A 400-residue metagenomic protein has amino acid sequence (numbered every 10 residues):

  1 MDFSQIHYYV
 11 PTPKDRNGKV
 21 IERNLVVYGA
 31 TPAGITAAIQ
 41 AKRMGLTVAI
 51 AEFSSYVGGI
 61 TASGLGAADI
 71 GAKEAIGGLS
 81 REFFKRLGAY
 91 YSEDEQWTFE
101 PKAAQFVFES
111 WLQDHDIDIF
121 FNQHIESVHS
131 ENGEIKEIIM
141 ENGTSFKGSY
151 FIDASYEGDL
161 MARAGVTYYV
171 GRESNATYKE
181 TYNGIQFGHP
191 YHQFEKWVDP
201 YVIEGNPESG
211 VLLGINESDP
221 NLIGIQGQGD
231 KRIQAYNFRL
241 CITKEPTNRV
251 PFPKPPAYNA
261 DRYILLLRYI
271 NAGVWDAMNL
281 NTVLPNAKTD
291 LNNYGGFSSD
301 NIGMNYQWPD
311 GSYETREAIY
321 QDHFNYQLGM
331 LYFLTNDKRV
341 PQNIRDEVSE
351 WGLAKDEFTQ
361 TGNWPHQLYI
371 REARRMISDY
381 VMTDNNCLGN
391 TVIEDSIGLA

Functional and structural regions predicted by a protein language model:
D2-Y8, T12, N17, T144-Y150 (+1 more regions): Flavin (FAD/FMN)-binding glycine-rich loop and adjacent Rossmann-like elements that form
F3-S4, K14, V20-E22, Q40 (+4 more regions): Conserved N-terminal/central alpha/beta ligand/cofactor-binding core
N17-T31: Beta1/beta-strand and adjacent pyrophosphate-binding region of the FAD-binding site in flavoprotein oxidoreductases
R23-N24, K136, S149: Conserved acidic residues
V26, D69-A72, E93-T98, K147 (+1 more regions): Second-shell loop/turn segments in exported
G34: N-terminal Rossmann-fold NAD(P) dinucleotide-binding loop
H115, F121, E134, R232-Y236 (+1 more regions): Residues that flank catalytic or metal-binding motifs in active/ligand-binding sites
H129-S145: Conserved beta-strand-loop-beta-strand element in the redox core of flavoprotein oxidoreductases
